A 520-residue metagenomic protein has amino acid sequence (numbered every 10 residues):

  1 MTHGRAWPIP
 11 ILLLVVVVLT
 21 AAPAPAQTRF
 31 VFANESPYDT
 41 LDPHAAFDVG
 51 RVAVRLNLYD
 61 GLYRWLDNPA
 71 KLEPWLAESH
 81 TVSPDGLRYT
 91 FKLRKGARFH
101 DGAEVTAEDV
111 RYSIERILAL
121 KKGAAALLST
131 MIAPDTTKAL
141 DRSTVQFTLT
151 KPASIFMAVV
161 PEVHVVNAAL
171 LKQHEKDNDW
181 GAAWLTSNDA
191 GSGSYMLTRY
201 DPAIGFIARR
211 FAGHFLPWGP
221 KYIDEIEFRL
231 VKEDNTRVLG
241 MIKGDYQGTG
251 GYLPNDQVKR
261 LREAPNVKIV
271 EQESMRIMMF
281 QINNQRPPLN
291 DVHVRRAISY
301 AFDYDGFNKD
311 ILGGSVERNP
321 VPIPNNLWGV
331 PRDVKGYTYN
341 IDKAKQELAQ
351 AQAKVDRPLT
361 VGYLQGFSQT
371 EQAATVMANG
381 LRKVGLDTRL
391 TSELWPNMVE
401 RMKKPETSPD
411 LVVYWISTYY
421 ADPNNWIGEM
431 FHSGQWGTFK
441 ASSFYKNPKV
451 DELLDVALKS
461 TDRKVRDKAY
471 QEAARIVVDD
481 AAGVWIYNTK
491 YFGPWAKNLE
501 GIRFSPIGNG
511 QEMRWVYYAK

Functional and structural regions predicted by a protein language model:
R5-W7, K92, L127-H174, R199: Surface-exposed binding/hinge segments that line and control ligand-binding clefts or catalytic entry sites
F32, G102, Q247-G248, L253 (+2 more regions): Periplasmic binding protein-like
A33-P84, E115, A190-S192: N-terminal lobe/hinge region of extracytoplasmic solute-binding protein
L66-D67, V163-P220, E225, E233 (+2 more regions): Gly/Pro-rich hinge or "lid" segments in bacterial periplasmic/extracellular proteins
I207-A212, E263, L289-N379, K383-V384 (+3 more regions): Append "and occasionally in soluble cytosolic enzymes with long acidic Gly/Pro-rich linkers
G213-K259, D387: Ligand-site clamp/hinge motif
H293, D387-V399, G428-A496: Extracytoplasmic/peripheral linker and loop segments enriched in polar/acidic and small residues with frequent Thr/Pro
G493-K520: Long beta-strand-rich cores associated with HINT superfamily self-processing modules
